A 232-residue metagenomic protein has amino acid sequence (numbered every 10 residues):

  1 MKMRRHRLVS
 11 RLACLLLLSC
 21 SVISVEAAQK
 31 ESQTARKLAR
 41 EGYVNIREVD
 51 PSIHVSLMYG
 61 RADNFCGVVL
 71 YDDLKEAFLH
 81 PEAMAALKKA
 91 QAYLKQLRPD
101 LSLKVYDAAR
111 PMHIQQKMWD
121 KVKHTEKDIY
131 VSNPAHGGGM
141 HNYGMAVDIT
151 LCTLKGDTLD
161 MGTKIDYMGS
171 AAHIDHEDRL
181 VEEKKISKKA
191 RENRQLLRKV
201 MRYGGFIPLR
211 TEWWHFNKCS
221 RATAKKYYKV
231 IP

Functional and structural regions predicted by a protein language model:
M1, C20-S21, D128, K226: Juxtamembrane helix-loop transition sites at the ends of transmembrane segments in multi-pass membrane proteins
K2-A13: Bacterial N-terminal signal peptides that target proteins for export
R11-S21: Bacterial N-terminal signal peptides
E26-A108, M118-K121, T125-T211, S220-P232: Extracytoplasmic cell-surface/polysaccharide-interacting catalytic and binding patches
P111: Segments that shape or occlude catalytic/ligand-binding pockets
I114: Short, well-ordered surface patches within globular domains
F216: Conserved metal-phosphate-binding beta-hairpin within the catalytic cores of diverse ATP-dependent phosphoryl-transfer
